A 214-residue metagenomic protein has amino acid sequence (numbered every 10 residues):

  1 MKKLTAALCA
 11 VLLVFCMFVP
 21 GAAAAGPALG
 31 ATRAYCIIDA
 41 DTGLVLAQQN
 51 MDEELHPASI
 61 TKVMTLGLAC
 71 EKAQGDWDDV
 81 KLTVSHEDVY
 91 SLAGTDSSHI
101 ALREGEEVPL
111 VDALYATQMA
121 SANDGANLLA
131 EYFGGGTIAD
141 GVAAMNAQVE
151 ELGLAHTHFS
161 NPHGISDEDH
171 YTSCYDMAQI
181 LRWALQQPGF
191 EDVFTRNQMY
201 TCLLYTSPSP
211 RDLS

Functional and structural regions predicted by a protein language model:
M1-L4: Positively charged n-region of N-terminal signal peptides that target proteins for export
A7-L13: Sec-dependent N-terminal signal peptides
F15-A22: C-terminal segment of classical bacterial N-terminal signal peptides
A24-Y175, A184-P188: Active-site-adjacent loops and short helices of periplasmic peptidoglycan-processing enzymes
T83, G189-L203: Acidic/histidine-enriched alpha-helical segments
L181: Hydrophobic "lid"/C-terminal helical patch of Rossmann-like NAD(P)-dependent dehydrogenase/epimerase domains
Y205-S214: Single conserved hydrophobic/aromatic residue that forms the stacking wall/gate of nucleotide- or nucleobase-binding
